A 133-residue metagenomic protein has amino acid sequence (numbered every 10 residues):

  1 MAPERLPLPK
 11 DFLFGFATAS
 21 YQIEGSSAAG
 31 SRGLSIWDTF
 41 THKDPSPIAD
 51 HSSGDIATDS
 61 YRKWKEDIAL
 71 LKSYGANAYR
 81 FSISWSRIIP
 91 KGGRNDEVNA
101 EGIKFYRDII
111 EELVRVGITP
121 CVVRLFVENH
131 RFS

Functional and structural regions predicted by a protein language model:
M1-A76: N-terminal carbohydrate-binding accessory modules
I68-S133: Substrate-binding cleft and catalytic face of glycoside hydrolase catalytic domains, especially the flexible beta-alpha
